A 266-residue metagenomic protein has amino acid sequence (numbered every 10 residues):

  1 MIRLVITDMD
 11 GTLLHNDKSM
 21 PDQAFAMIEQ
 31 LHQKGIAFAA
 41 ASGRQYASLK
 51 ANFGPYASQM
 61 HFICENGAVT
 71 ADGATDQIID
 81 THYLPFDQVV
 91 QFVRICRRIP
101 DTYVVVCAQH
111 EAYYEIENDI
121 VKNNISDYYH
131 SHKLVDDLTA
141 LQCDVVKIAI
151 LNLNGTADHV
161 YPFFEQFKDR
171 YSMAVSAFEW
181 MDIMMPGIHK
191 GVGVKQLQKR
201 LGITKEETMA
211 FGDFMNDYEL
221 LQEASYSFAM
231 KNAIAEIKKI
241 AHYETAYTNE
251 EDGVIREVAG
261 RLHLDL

Functional and structural regions predicted by a protein language model:
M1-L4, M20-P21, D182-L266: Mg2+-dependent phosphoryl-transfer enzymes with acidic/Ser/Thr/Gly-rich catalytic loops
R3-N16: Asp-based phosphoryl-transfer active-site loop
D17-V121: Active-site phosphate-binding/coordination module
A24, L49-F53, V160, F164 (+3 more regions): Hydrophobic packing residues within well-ordered alpha-helices of enzyme cores
G35-A39, S58-M60, V146-K147, E206-E207 (+1 more regions): Short active-site oxyanion
Y56-Q59, I79-H82, I120-I125, K190-V192 (+2 more regions): Short, hinge-like loop/turn segments at secondary-structure boundaries
Y56-S58, N66, A74, Q166-D169 (+2 more regions): Short, structured coil segments at secondary-structure junctions
I95-F211, M215-E223, N232: Conserved acidic, metal-coordinating active-site core of Asp-based, Mg2+-dependent phosphoryl-transfer enzymes
